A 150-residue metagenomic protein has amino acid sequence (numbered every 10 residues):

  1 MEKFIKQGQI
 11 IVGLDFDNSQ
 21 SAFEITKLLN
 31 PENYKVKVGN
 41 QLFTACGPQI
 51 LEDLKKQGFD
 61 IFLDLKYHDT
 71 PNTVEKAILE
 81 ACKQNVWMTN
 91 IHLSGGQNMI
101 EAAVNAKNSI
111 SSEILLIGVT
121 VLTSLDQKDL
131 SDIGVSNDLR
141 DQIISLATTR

Functional and structural regions predicted by a protein language model:
M1-I25, Q49: N-terminal amphipathic alpha-helix/helix-capping segment at the start of soluble metabolic enzymes
K3-I5, P31-E32, K56-F59, K107-E113: Short helix-capping segments at alpha-helix termini
K6-G8, T73-A77, C82-T149: Conserved anion-binding
G8-L14, V36-V38, I61-L65, T89-I91 (+1 more regions): Hydrophobic faces of well-ordered beta-strands that scaffold small-molecule active sites in alpha/beta enzyme cores
F16-N18, L42-T44, Y67-D69, L93-G95 (+1 more regions): Active-site-proximal loop/turn and secondary-structure-junction residues that shape catalytic pockets, frequently
S21, I25-L28, E32-V38: Phosphate-group recognition and catalysis centered on beta-loop-alpha active-site segments
L28-L29, L54, A81, R150: Generic structural signal for hydrophobic
Y34-M88: Metabolite-binding pocket within alpha/beta catalytic cores that recognizes anionic/polar moieties
